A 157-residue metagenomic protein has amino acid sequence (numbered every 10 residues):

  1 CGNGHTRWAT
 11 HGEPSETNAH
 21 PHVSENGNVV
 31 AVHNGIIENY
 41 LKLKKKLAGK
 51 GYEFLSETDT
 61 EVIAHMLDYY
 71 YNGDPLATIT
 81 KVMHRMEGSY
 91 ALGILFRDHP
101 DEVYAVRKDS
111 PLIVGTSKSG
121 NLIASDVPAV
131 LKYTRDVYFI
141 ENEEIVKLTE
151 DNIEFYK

Functional and structural regions predicted by a protein language model:
C1-K157: Conserved short alpha-helical segments that host acidic/polar catalytic motifs at enzyme active sites
